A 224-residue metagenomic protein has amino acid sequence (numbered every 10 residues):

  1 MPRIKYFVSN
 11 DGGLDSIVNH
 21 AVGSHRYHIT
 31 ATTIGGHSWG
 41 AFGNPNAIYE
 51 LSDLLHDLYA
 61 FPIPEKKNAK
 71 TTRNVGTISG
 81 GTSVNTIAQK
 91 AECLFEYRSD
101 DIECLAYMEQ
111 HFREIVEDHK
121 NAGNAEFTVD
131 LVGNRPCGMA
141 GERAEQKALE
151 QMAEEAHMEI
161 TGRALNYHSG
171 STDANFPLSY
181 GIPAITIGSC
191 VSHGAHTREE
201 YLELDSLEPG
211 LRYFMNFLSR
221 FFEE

Functional and structural regions predicted by a protein language model:
M1-M139: Midchain, well-structured core segments that form catalytic/ion-binding scaffolds
T32-G35, I160, A195: Glycine/charged-rich beta-loop-alpha catalytic/anionic-binding loops adjacent to active sites
N46, A144-A148, L202-S206: Alpha-helix N-cap and loop-to-helix initiation/capping positions
I48-Y59, R113, E154, L178 (+1 more regions): Predominant activation on well-ordered alpha-helical scaffold segments within soluble catalytic domains
D53-K66, C137-I185: Active-site-adjacent substrate-binding region of metalloamidase/peptidase-like peptide-processing proteins
I78, R163-F222: Zn-dependent metallopeptidase/amidohydrolase metal-coordination segment
H119, A156, F217: Short alpha-helical functional segments enriched in proximate histidine and acidic residues
